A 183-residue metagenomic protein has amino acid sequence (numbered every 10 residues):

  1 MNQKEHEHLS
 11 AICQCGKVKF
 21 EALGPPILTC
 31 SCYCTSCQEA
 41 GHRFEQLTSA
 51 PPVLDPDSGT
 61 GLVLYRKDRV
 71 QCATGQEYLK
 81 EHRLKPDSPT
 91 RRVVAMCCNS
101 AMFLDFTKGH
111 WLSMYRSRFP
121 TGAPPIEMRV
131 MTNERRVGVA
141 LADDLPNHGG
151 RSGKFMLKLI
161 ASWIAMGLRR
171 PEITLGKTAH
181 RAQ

Functional and structural regions predicted by a protein language model:
M1-I12, V18-Q183: A short Gly-Trp-Pro
